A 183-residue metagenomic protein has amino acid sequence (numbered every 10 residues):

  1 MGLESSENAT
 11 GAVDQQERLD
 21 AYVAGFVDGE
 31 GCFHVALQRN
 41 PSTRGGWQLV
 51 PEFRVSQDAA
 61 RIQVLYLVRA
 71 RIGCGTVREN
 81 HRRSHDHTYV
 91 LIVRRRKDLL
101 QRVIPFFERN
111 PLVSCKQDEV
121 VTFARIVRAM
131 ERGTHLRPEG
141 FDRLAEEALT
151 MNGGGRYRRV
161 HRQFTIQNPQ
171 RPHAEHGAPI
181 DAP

Functional and structural regions predicted by a protein language model:
M1-P183: Sequence-level preference for short, compositionally simple segments enriched in small aliphatic or small polar residues
